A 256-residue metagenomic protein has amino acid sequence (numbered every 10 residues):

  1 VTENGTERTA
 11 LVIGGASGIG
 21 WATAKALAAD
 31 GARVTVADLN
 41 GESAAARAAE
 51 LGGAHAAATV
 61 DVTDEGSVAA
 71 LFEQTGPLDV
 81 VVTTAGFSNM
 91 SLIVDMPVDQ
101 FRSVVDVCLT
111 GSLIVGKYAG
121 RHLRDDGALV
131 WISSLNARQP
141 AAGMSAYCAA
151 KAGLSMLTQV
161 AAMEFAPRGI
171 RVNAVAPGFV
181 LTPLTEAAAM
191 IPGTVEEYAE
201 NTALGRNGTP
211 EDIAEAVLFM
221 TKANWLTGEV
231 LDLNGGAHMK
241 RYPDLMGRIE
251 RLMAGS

Functional and structural regions predicted by a protein language model:
L92-I93, P97-V105, Y198: Substrate-binding pocket helix/loop in short-chain dehydrogenase/reductase
M96, P140-C148, V160: Active-site loop-to-helix junction immediately N-terminal to the catalytic Tyr of the SDR YXXXK motif in Rossmann-fold
G116, A150, T158: Active-site helix of classical SDR
R121-H122, M163-P167: Alpha-helical segment proximal to the catalytic Tyr-Lys
H122, R206-L233, H238: C-terminal substrate-recognition "lid" of short-chain dehydrogenase/reductases
S134: Residue(s) in the substrate-gating loop at a strand-loop-helix junction that position the organic substrate next
T227-S256: Short C-terminal tail/terminal secondary-structure segment of NAD(P)H-dependent dehydrogenase/reductase domains
